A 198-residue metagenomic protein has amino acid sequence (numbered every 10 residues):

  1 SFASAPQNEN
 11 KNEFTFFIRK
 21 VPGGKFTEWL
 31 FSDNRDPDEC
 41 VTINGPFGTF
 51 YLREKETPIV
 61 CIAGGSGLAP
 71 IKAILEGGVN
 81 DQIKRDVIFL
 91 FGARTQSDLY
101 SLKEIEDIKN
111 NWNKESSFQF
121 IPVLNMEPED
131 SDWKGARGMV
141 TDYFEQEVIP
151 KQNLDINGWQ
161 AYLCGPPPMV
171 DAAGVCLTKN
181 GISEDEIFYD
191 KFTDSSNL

Functional and structural regions predicted by a protein language model:
S1-E39, A93-T95, V123-E127: Ferredoxin-reductase
F16, D86-L198: Reductase modules of NAD(P)H-dependent flavoproteins
N44-E56: A short, basic/flexible loop-to-alpha-helix module at the beginning of a structural domain
Y51, P70-A73, A172-A173: Phosphate- and divalent-cation-binding pockets in alpha/beta enzyme and binding domains that engage nucleotide-derived
R53-P58, D155-N157: Short helix-loop-beta connector
P58-C61, Q160-Y162: Conserved beta-strand elements of the Class I
I59-A69: Short, glycine-rich nucleotide/cofactor-binding loops
L68-N80: Histidine-anchored nucleotide/phosphate-binding helix
